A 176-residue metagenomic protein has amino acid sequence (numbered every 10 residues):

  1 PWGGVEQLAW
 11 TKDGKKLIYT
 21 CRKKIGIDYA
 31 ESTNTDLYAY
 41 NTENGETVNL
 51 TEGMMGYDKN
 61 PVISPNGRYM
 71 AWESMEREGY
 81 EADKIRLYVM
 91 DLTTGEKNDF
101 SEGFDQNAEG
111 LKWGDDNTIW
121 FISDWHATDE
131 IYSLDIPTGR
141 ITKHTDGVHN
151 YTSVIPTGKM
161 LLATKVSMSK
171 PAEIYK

Functional and structural regions predicted by a protein language model:
P1-V5, T20-D36, N49-V62, A71-Y88 (+4 more regions): A flexible loop/linker signature enriched in serine peptidases of the S9 family
L8-K16, P61-Y69, L111-T118, V154-M160 (+1 more regions): Blade-terminus and WD-like Trp-Asp/Gly-His loop motifs, strongest in beta-propeller folds
K12-K15, K143-D146, I174: Secreted/periplasmic carbohydrate-active enzymes, especially glycoside hydrolases
G14, A39-N41: Hydrophobic, helix-prone linear segments
N41-G45, D91-G95, D135-G139: Short loop/turn segments that connect beta-strands within beta-propeller blades
V154, A172-Y175: Conserved glycine-bearing catalytic or ligand-binding loops at nucleotide- and phosphate-handling centers of large
